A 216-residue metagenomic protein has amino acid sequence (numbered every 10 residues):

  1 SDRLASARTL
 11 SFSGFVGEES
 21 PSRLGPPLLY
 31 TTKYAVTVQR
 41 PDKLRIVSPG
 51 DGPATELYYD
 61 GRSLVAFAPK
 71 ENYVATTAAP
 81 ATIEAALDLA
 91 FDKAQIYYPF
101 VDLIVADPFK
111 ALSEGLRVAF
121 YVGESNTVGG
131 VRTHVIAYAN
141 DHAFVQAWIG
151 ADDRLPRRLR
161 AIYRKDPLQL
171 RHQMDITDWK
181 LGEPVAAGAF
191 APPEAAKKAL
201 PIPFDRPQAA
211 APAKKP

Functional and structural regions predicted by a protein language model:
D2, S6, S63-R132, Y138 (+4 more regions): Flexible, processing/modification-adjacent segments and terminal tails in exported/periplasmic/extracellular proteins
D2-Y73, N140, V145: N-terminal mature ectodomain segment of secretory-pathway/periplasmic proteins
T9, T31-T32, T37, T55 (+5 more regions): Residue-identity detector for threonine
S11-S13, S20-L24, T31-K43, K93-Y98 (+4 more regions): Short linear motifs at secondary-structure transitions and domain/linker junctions
F15, G50, E56, V65-A66 (+1 more regions): Gly/Pro-enriched, hydrophobic low-complexity segments that function as extracytoplasmic propeptides/linkers
E18-P21, L29-T32, Q39-D42, V47-D51 (+5 more regions): Short secondary-structure boundary micro-motifs
